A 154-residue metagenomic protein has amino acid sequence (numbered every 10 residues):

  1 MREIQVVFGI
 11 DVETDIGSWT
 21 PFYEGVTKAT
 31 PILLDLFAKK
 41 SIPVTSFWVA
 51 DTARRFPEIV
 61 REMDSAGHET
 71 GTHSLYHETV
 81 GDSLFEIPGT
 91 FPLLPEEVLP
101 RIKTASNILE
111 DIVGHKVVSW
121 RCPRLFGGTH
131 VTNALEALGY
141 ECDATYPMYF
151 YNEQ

Functional and structural regions predicted by a protein language model:
M1-S119, R124-Q154: Catalytic alpha-helical scaffold of carbohydrate-active enzymes acting on polysaccharides/glycoconjugates
